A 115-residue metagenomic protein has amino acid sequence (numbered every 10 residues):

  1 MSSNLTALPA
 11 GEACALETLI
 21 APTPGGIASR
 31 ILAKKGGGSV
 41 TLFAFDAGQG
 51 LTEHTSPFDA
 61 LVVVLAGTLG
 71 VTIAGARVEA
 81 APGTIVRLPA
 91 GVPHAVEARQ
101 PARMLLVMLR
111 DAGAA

Functional and structural regions predicted by a protein language model:
M1-G37: A short, N-terminal "cap"/entry segment at the start of jelly-roll beta-barrel domains of the cupin/DSBH fold
G25-G26, G36-S56: Conserved short histidine dyad/triad with adjacent acidic residue
S39, T68-G70, R77, P93 (+1 more regions): Structural motif
A44-D46, S56-V71: Short, conserved beta-strand element in jelly-roll/cupin
L51-E53, V71-T72, L88, P93-R99: Short beta-strand His + acidic residue motifs that chelate non-heme Fe in jelly-roll/DSBH and cupin folds
L65-A66, A81-P82, Q100: A cytosolic small-molecule/anion-sensing beta-strand core signal
G75-A90: Short acidic-glycine-tyrosine-enriched beta hairpin
A90-A114: Ligand-binding loop in jelly-roll beta-barrel domains
